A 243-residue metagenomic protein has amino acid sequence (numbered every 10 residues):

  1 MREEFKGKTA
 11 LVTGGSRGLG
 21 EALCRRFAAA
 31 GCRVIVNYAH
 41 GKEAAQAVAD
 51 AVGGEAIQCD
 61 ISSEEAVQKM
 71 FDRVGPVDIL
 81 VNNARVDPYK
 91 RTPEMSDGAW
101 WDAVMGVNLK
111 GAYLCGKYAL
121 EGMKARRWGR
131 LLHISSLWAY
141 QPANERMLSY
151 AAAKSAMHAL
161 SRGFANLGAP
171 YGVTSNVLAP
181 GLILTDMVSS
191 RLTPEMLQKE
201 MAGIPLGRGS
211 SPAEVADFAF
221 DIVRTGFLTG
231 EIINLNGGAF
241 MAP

Functional and structural regions predicted by a protein language model:
T9, S16-R17: Conserved glycine-rich cofactor-binding loop
K42, Q58-K69, G98, A213: The beta1-alpha1 cofactor-binding region of Rossmann-like NAD(H)/NADP(H)-dependent oxidoreductases
R85-D102, E145-S149, S189-L192: Conserved mid-core segment of classical short-chain dehydrogenase/reductases
V86, D97-L114, W128, L132 (+2 more regions): Catalytic Tyr-X3-Lys loop
D87, L132-A156, S161-P170, L182: Catalytic loop of short-chain dehydrogenase/reductase
V107-W128, A165-N166, P170, F220: Amphipathic alpha-helical dimer-interface segment in Rossmann-like NAD(P)H-dependent oxidoreductases
W128, S211-L235, F240: C-terminal substrate-recognition "lid" of short-chain dehydrogenase/reductases
Y140, A179-S190: Short, flexible catalytic-loop segment of classical short-chain dehydrogenase/reductase
